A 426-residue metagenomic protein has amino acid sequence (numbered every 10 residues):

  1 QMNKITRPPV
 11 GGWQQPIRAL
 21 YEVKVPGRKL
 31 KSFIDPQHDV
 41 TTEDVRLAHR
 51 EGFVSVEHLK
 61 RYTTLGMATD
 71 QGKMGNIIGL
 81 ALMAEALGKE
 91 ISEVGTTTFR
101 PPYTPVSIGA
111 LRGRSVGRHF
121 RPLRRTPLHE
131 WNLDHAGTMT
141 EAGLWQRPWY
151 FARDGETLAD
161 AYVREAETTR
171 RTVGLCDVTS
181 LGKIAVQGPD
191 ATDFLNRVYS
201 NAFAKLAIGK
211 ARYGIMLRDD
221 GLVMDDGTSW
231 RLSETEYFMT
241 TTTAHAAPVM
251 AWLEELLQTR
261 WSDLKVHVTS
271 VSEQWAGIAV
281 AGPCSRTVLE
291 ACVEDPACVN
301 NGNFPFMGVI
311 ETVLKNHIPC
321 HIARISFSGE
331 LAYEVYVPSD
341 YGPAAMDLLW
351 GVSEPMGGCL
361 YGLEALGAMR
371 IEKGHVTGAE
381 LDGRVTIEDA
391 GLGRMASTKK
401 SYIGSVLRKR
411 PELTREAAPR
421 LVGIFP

Functional and structural regions predicted by a protein language model:
Q1-L123: Residues forming the flavin
E22-V40, R46, A68, W145-P148 (+4 more regions): Cofactor-binding beta-sheet edge motifs in enzyme active sites
F33-V40, A48-E51, M67-G75, V116 (+11 more regions): Catalytic cores of large soluble enzymes that bind and process phosphate-bearing ligands
F53, V163-T179, V223-E236, V268-V271 (+1 more regions): Residues forming anionic-ligand binding surfaces in small-molecule and nucleic-acid pockets of primarily soluble enzymes
I78, E85-L217, L222-M224: Acidic, proline/glycine-enriched N-terminal capping motif
R125-H129, L133-D134, R147, S233-T235 (+1 more regions): Conserved, structured C-terminal
A202-L256: Well-ordered mid-protein domain cores that form the structural environment of catalytic cofactors
